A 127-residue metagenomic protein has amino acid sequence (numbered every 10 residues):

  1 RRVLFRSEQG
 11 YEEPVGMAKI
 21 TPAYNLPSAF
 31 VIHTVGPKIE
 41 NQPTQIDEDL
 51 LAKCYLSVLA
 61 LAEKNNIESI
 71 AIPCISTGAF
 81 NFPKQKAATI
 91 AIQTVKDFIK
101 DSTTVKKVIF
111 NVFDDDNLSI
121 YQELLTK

Functional and structural regions predicted by a protein language model:
R1-L4: Short, small-residue-biased leader/transition segments that mark boundaries at the very start of proteins
G10, V15-N25, V58-K64: Short amphipathic alpha-helices and their capping/turn segments at secondary-structure boundaries
V15, S28, T104-V105: A generic structural signal for alpha->beta connector loops
M17, A29-H33, E68-A71: Structural motif
P22-A23, T34-V35, F113: Fold-independent oxyanion-binding glycine-rich loops and adjacent beta-strand/coil segments at enzyme active sites
L26-N41: Short, basic/glycine-rich phosphate-binding loops at helix/coil junctions that contact nucleotide phosphates
K38-K127: Phosphate/ribose-phosphate-bearing ligand recognition and processing surfaces, centered on ADP-ribose/NAD(+/P+) systems
